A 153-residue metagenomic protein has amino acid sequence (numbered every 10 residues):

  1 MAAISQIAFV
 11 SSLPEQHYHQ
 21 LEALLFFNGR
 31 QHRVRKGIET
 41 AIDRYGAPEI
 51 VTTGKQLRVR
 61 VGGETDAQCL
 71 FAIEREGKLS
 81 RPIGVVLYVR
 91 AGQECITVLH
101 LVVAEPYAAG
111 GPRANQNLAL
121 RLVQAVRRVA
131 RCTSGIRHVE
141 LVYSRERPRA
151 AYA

Functional and structural regions predicted by a protein language model:
M1-T53: Short amphipathic alpha-helix that is part of the acyltransferase structural core
E39-E94: A conserved beta-strand-loop-helix scaffold within acyl/acetyltransferase catalytic domains
A91-Y152: Acyl-donor binding region in acyl/amide transferases
